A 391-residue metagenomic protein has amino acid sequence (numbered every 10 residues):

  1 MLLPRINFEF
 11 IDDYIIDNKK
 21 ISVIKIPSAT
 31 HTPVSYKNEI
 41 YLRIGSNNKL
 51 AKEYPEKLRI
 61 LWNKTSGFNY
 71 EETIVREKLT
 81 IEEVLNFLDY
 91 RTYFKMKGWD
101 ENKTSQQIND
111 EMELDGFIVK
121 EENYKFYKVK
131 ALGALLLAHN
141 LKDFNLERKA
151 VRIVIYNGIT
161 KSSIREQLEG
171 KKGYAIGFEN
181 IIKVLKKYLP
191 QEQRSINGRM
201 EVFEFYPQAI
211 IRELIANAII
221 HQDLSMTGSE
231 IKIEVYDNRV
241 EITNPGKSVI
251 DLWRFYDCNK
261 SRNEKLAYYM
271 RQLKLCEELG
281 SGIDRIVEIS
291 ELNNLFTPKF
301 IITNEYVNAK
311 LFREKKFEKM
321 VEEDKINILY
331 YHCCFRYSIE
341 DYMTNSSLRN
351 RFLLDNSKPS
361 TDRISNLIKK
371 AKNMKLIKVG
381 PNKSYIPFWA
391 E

Functional and structural regions predicted by a protein language model:
M1-Y41, N47-K49, H139: Divalent-cation
H31, E39, G45-M226, V235-N238 (+2 more regions): Active-site helix-to-loop segments that bind/position phosphate- or nucleotide-bearing substrates and donors across
I118, F296, K369-N382: A short, conserved structural fragment
L141, L273-V321: Long, low-complexity, charged/polar intrinsically disordered regions in eukaryotic proteins
V240-K274, K315-R336: Glycine-rich/acidic phosphate-handling loop/turn and adjacent ATP-lid/helix of nucleotide-binding kinase/ATPase domains
I339-F352, N382-K383: Short acidic, hydrophobic short linear motifs in intrinsically disordered regions
D355-K370: Short amphipathic alpha-helical interaction segments
V379-E391: Short, cationic-aromatic polyanion-contact patches
